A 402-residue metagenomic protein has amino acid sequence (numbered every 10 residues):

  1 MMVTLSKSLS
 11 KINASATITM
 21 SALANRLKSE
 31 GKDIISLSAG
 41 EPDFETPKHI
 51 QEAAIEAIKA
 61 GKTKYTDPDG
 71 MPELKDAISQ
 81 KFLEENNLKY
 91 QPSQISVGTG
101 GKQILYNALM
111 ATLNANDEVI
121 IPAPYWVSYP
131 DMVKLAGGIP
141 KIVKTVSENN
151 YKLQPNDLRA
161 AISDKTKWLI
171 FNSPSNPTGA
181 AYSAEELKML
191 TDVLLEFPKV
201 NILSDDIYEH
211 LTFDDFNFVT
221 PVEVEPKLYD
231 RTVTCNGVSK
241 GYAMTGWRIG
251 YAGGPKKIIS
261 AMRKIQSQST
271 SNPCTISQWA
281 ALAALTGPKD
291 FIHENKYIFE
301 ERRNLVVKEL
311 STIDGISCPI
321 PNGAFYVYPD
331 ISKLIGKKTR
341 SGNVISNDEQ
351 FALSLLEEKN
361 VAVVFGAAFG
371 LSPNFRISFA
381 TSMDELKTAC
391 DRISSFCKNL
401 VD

Functional and structural regions predicted by a protein language model:
M2-L5, N13-L23, L27-D33, E41-A57 (+1 more regions): PLP-dependent class I/II
L9: Substrate/cofactor-recognition hotspot
S38-E41, E56-K75: A glycine-/small-polar-enriched, mobile loop at the entrance of the PLP active site in fold-type I
Y65-G98: Conserved N-terminal alpha-helix of the aminotransferase class I/II PLP-enzyme fold
